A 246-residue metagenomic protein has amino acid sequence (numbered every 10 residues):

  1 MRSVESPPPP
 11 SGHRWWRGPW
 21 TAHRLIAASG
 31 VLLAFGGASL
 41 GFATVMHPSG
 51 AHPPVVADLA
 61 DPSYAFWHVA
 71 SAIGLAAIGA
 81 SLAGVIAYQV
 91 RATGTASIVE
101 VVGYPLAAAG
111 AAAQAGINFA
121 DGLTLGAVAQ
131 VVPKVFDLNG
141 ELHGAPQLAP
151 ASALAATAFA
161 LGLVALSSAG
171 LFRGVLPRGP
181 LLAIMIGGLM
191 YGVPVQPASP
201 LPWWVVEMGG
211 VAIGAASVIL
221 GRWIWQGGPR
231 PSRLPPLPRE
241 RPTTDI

Functional and structural regions predicted by a protein language model:
R2-I246: Hydrophobic, aromatic-enriched alpha-helical segments typical of multi-pass transmembrane helices
